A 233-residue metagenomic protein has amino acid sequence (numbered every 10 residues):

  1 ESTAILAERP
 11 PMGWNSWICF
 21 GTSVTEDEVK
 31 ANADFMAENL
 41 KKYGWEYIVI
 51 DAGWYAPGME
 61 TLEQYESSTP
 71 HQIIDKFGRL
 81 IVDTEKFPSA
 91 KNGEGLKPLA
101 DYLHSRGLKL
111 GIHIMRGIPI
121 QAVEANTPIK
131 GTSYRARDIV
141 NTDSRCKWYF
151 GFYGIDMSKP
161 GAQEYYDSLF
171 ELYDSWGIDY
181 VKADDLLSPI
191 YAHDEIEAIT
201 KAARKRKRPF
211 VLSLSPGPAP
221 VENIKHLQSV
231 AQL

Functional and structural regions predicted by a protein language model:
E1-K30, F35, F210: N-terminal module-boundary/linker segments of secreted carbohydrate-active enzymes
A4-R9, K41-Y43, L103-S105, D174-S175 (+2 more regions): Extracellular/periplasmic catalytic domains that process cell-envelope and extracellular macromolecules
T25, V29-N32, N92-L99, Y166-L169 (+3 more regions): Stable alpha-helical elements in mature extracytoplasmic
M36-D174, I178-D185, P189: Aromatic-lined carbohydrate-binding/catalytic grooves of carbohydrate-active enzymes
P128-G131, T200, S229-A231: Short, hinge-like loop/turn segments at secondary-structure boundaries
L169-P218: Extracytoplasmic, non-cytosolic globular domains
P218-L233: Substrate-binding cleft/loops of secretory-pathway carbohydrate-active enzymes
